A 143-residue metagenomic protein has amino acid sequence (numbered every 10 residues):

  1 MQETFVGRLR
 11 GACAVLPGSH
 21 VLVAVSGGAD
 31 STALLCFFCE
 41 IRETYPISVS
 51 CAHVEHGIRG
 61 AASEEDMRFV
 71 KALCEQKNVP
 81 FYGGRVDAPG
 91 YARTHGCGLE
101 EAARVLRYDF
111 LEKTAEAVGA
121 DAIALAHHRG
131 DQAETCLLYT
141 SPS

Functional and structural regions predicted by a protein language model:
M1-V25, A29-S141: Core alpha/beta nucleotide-donor-binding catalytic domains of modification enzymes
